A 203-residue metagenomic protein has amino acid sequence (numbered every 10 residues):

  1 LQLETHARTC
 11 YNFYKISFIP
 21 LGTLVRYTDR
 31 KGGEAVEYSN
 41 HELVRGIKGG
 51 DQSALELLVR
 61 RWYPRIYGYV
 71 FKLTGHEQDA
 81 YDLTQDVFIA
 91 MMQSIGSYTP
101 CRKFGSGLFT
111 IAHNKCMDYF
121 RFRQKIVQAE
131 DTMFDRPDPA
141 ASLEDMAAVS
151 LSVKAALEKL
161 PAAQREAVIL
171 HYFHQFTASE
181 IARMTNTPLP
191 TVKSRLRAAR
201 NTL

Functional and structural regions predicted by a protein language model:
Q2-R65, V153, E158, E180 (+2 more regions): N-terminal module of bacterial RNA polymerase sigma factors
Y27, K48-L57, Y67-D86, L189: Short, charged helix-capping/linker segments at alpha-helix termini
E37-N40, D118, K125-V153, L157 (+1 more regions): Internal acidic/polar
K48-G49, F88-K103, R123-Q124: Sigma70-family region 2
Y63, Y67, F88, P161 (+2 more regions): C-terminal flanking helix
G68, D82-I89, R102-N114: Structural recognition of an alpha-helix C-terminal capping motif at a helix-to-coil junction
G96-P100, T110-E130, A198: Arg/Lys-rich amphipathic alpha helix in sigma70-family domain 2
A167-H171: A short pre-motif secondary-structure segment
